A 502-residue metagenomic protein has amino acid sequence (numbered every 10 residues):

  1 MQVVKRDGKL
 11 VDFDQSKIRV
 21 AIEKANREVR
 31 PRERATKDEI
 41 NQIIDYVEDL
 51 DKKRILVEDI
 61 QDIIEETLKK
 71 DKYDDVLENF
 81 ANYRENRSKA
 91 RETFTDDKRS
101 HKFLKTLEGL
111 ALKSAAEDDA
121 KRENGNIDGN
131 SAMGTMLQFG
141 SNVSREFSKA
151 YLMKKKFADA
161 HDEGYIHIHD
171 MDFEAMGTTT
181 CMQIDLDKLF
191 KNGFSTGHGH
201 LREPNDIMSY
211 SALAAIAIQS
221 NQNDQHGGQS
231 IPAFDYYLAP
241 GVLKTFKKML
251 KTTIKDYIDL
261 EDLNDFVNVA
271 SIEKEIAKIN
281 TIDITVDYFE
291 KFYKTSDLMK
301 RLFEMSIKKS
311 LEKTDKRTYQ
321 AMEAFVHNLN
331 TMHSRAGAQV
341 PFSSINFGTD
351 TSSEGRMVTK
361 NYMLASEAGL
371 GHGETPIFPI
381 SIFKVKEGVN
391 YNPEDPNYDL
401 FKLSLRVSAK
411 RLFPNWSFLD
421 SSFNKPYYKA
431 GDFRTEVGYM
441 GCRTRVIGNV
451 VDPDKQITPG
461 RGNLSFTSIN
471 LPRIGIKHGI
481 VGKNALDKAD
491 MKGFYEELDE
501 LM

Functional and structural regions predicted by a protein language model:
M1-L110: Charged, amphipathic alpha-helical regulatory modules used for macromolecular assembly or allosteric control
K89, D96-M502: Conserved catalytic cores of very large enzyme subunits
